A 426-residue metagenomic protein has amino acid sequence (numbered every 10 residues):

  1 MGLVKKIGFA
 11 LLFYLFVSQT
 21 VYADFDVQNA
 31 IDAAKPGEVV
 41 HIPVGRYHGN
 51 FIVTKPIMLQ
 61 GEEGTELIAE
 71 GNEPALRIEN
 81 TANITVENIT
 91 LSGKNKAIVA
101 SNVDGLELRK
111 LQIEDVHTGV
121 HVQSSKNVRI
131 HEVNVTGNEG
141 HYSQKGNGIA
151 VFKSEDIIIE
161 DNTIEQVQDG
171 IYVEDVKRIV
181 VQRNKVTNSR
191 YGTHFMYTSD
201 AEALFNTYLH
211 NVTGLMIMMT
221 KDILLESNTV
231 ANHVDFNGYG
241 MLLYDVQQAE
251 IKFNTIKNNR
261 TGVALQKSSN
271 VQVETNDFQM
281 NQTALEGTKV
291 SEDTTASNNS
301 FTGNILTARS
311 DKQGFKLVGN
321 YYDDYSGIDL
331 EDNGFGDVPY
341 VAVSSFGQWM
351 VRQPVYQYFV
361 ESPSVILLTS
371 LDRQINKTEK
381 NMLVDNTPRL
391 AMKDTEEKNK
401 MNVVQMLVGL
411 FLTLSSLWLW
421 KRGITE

Functional and structural regions predicted by a protein language model:
G2-Y22, G409-W420: Sec-dependent N-terminal signal peptides of Gram-positive bacterial secreted proteins and lipoproteins
T20-I52: Acidic Gly/Asp/Thr-rich repetitive segments characteristic of extracellular carbohydrate-active and adhesion proteins
F25-A30, I42, L67, E79 (+6 more regions): Extended, small-residue-rich solenoid/repeat segments and analogous flexible loops that form exposed scaffolds
H48-Q60, L67-G105, H117-S125, V151: Extracellular beta-strand-rich solenoid/capping regions of secreted or surface-exposed proteins that bind or remodel
E70-R77, G93-V99, D115-V122, Y142-V151 (+6 more regions): Extracellular beta-strand/beta-solenoid scaffold signature
I89, L111, V133, N138 (+14 more regions): Consensus "Asn ladder" position of solenoid repeat domains
F236-Y239, Q279-M280, A284-T288, D293-E426: Functionally critical loop-and-helix segments that line ligand-binding/catalytic clefts of soluble enzyme domains
